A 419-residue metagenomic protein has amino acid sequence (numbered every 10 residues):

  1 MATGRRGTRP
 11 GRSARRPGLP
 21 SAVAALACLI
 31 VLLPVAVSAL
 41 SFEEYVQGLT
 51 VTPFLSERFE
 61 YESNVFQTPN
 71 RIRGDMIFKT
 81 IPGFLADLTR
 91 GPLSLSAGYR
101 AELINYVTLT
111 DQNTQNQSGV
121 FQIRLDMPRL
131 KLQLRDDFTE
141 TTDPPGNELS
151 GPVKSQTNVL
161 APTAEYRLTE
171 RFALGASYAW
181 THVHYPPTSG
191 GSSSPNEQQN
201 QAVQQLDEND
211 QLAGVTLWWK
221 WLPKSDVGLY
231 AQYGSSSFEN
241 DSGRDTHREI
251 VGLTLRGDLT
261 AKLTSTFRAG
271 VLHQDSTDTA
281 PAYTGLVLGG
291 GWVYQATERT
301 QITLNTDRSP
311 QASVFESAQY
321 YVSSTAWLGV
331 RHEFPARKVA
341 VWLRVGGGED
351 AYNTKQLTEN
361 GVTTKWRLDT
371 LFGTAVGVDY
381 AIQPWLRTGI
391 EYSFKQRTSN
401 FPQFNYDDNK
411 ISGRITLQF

Functional and structural regions predicted by a protein language model:
M1-P17: N-terminal secretory signal peptides that target proteins for export/translocation
T8-R9, A27, V378: Intrinsically disordered, low-complexity regions enriched in Ser/Pro/Gly/Gln/His and often acidic
R16, V35-A36: N-terminal processing/targeting junctions
A22-P34: Bacterial N-terminal signal peptides
A39-F419: Gram-negative and organellar
